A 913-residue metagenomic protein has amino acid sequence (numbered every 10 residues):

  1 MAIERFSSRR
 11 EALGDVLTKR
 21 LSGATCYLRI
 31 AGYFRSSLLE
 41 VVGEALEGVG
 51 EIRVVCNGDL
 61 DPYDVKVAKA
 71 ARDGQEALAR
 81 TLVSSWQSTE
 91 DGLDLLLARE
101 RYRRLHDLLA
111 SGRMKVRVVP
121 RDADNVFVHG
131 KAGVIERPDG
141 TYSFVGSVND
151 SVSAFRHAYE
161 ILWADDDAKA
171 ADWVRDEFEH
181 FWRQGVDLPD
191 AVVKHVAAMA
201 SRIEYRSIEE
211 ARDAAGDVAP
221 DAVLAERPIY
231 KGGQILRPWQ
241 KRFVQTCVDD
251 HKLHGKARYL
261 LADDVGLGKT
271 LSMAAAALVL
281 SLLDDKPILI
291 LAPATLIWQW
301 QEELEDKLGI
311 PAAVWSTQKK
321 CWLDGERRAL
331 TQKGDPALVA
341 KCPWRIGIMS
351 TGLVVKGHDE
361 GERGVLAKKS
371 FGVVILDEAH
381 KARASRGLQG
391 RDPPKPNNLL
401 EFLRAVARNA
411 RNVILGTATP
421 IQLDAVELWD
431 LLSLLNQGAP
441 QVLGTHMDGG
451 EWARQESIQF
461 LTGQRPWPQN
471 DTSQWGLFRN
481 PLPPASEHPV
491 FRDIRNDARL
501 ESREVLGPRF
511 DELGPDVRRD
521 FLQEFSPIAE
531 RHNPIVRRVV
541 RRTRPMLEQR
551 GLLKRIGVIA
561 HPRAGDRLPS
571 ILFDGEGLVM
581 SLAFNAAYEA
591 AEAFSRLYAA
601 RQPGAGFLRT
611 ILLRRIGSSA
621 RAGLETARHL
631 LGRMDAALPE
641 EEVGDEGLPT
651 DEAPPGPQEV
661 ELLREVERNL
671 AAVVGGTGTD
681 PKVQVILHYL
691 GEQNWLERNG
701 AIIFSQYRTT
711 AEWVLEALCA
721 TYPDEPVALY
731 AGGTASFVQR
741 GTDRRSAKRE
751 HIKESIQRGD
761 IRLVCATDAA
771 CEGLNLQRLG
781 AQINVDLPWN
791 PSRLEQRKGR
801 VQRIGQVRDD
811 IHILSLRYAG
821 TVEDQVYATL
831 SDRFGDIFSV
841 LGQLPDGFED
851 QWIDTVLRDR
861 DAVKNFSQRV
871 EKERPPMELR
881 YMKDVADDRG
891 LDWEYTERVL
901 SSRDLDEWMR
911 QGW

Functional and structural regions predicted by a protein language model:
M1-G233: PLD/PLD-like phosphodiesterase catalytic module centered on the HKD motif
A77-Y159, C719, P723-D824: Conserved RecA-like P-loop NTPase helicase motor core
A219-P238, R242-Q245, K252, A257 (+5 more regions): SF2 helicase/translocase NTPase motor core, specifically the RecA-like lobe 1 inter-motif segment between Walker
P220, L224-L236, G557-M580, A599-R762: Conserved Helicase C-terminal RecA-like lobe
D221, R808-W913: C-terminal accessory region of SF2 helicases/translocases
L267-L278, L428-D430: Motif I (Walker A/P-loop) of helicase-class P-loop NTPases
R411-H446, S486-E504, R550-E589, A766-T767 (+2 more regions): SF2 helicase/translocase ATPase core recognition
Q523-A529, V536, R542-A590, R596 (+2 more regions): C-terminal accessory regions of helicase/translocase ATPases
